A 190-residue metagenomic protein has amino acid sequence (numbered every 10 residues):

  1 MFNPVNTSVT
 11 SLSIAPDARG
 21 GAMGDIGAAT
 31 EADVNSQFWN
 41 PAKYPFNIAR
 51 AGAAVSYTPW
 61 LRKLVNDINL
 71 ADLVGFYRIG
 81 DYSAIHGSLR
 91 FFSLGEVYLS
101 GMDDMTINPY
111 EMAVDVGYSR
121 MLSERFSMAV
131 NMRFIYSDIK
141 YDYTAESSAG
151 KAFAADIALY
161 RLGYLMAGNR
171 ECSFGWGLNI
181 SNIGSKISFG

Functional and structural regions predicted by a protein language model:
M1-G190: Subset of outer-membrane beta-barrel
